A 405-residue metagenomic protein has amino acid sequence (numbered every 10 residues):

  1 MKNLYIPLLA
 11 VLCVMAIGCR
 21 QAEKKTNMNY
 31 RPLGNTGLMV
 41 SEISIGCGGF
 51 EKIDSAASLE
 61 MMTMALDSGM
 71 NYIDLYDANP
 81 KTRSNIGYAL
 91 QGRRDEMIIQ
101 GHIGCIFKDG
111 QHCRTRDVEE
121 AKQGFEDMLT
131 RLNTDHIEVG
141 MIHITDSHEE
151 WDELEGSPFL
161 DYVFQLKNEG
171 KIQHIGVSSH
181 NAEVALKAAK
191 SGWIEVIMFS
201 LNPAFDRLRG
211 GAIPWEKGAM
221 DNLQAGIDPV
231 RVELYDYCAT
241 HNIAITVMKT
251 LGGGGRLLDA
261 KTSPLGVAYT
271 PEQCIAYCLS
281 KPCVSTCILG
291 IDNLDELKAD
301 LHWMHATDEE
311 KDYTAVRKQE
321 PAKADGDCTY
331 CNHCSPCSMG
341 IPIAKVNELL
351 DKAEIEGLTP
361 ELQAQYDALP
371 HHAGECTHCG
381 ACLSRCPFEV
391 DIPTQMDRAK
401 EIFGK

Functional and structural regions predicted by a protein language model:
P7-A16: Bacterial N-terminal signal peptides
C19-G101, Y162: N-terminal binding-site loop/beta-alpha segment at the start of enzyme catalytic domains that lines or forms
P32, V40-S44, N71-Y72, E96-Q100 (+5 more regions): Structural preference for beta-strand elements that scaffold enzyme active sites
G34-G37, D67, G87-I98, L129-D135 (+2 more regions): Acidic (Asp/Glu)-rich catalytic clusters
F50-A56, D74-S84, K108, T115-R116 (+5 more regions): Acidic-and-aromatic substrate-binding clefts and catalytic sites of carbohydrate-active enzymes
K52-A65, R116-N133, S179-K187, Y269-Y277: Short, acidic/polar
D127-W151: Active-site groove signature of glycoside hydrolases
T145-E348, I355-E356, E361-A368, T394: Beta/alpha (TIM)-barrel catalytic core signal, keyed to glycine-rich beta->alpha loops juxtaposed to Asp/Glu that bind
